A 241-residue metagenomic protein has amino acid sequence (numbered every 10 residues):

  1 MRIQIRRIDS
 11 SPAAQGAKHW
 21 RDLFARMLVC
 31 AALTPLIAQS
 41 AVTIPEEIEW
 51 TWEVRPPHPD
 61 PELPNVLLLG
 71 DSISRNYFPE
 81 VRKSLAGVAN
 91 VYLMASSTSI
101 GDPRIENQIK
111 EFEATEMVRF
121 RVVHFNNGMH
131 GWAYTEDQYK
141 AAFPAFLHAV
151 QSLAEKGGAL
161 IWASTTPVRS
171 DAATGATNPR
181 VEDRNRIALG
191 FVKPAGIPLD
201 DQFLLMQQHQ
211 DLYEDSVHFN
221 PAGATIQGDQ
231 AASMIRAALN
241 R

Functional and structural regions predicted by a protein language model:
M1-L68, S74-N90, K110-R119, E155 (+2 more regions): N-terminal secretory targeting modules
L68-L69, A163: Short hydrophobic segments within beta-strands
L69-G70, H124: Active-site beta-strand/loop signature of hydrolases that rely on acidic residues for catalysis
G70-D71, D200: Active-site flanking residues adjacent to catalytic metal/cofactor-binding acidic residues
D71-S72, M129: Active-site metal-binding loops of divalent metal-dependent hydrolases
R75, S99-D102, A133, T225: Loop/helix-junction capping segments adjacent to catalytic residues or to phosphate/diphosphate-binding pockets
S84, E106-R241: Alpha-helical cap/lid subdomain in secreted, periplasmic, or secretory-pathway luminal O-acyl-processing enzymes
V88-R104: A short beta-strand-loop structural module common to alpha/beta enzyme folds
